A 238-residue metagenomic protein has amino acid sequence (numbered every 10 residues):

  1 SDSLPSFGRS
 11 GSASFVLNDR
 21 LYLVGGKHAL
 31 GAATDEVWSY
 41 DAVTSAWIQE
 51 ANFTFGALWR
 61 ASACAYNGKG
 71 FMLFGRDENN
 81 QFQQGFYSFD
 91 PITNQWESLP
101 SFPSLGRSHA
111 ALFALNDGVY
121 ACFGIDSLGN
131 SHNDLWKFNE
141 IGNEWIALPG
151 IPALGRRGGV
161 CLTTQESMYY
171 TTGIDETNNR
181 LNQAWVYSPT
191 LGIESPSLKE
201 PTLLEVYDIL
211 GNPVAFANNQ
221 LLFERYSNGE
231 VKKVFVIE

Functional and structural regions predicted by a protein language model:
S1-T190: Kelch-like beta-propeller repeat domains
F15, C64, V206, E224-R225: Short aromatic-centered micro-motifs
G25, F74, A215-A217, F235: Short linear motifs in exposed loops
N67, S197, E230-V231: Generic N-terminal leader/processing signal
H109, N218-L221: Short, surface-exposed beta-edge/turn micro-motifs
A153-S167, P201-F216: Short cationic/low-complexity microdomains
Y187-V214, I237: Residue-level detector of functionally pivotal "anchor" positions at catalytic/ligand-binding pockets or at interdomain
L221-E238: C-terminal tail/sorting-segment detector
